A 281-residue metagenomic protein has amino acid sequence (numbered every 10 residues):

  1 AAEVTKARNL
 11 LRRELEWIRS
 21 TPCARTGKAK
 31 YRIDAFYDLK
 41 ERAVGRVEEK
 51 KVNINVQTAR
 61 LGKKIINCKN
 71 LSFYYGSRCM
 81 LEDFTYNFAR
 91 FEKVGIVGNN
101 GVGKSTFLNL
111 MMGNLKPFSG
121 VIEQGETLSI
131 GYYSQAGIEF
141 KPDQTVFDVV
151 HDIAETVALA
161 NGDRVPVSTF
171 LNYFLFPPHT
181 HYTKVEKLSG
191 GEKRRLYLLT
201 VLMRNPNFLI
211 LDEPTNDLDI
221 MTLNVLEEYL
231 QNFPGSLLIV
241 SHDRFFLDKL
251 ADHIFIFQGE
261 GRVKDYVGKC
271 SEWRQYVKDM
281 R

Functional and structural regions predicted by a protein language model:
A1-R46, A89-R90, F147, G261-D265: A conserved P-loop NTPase coupling/switch region
A1-T5, E49-R281: ABC ATP-binding cassette signature C-motif
